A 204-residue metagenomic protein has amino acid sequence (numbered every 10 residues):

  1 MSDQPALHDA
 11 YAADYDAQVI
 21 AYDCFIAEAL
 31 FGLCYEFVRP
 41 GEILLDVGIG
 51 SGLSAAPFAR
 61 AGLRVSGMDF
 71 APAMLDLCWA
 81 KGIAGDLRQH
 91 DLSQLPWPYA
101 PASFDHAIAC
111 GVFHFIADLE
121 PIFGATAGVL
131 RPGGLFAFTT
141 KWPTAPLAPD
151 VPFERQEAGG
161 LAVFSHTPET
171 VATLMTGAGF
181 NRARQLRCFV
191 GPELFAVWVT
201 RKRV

Functional and structural regions predicted by a protein language model:
M1-V38, T144, F189: Conserved class I S-adenosyl-L-methionine
L45, S51-L95: Class I SAM-dependent methyltransferase SAM/SAH-binding core
L95-P101: Short conserved loop adjoining the S-adenosyl-L-methionine
I108: A conserved beta-strand element that flanks and buttresses the S-adenosyl-L-methionine
G111-V112: Short catalytic micro-motifs in class I SAM-dependent methyltransferases
E120-P132: A short glycine-rich, Lys/Arg-flanked "PGG" loop and its adjoining helix->strand segment in the class I
A137-S165: Conserved class I S-adenosyl-L-methionine
V163-A178: Short alpha-helix
